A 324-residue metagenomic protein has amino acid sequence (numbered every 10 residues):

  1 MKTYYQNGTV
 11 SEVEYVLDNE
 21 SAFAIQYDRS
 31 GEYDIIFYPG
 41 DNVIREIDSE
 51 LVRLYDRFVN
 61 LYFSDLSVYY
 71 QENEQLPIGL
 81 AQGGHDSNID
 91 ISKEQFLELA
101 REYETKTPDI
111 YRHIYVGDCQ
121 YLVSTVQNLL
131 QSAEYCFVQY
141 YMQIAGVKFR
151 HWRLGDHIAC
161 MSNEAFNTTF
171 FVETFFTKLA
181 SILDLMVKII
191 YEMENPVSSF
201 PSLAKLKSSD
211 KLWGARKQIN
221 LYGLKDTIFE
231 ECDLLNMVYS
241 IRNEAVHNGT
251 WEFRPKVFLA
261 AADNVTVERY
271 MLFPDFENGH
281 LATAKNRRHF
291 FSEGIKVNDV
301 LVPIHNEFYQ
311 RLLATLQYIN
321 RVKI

Functional and structural regions predicted by a protein language model:
M1-Q127, I158-F170, K188-I324: Acidic, Ser/Thr/Gly/Pro-rich intrinsically disordered interaction regions
Y115-F175, A180: A long, hydrophobic alpha-helical segment
T177-S181, L185-K188, E192: Hydrophobic, aromatic-enriched interface-forming segments
